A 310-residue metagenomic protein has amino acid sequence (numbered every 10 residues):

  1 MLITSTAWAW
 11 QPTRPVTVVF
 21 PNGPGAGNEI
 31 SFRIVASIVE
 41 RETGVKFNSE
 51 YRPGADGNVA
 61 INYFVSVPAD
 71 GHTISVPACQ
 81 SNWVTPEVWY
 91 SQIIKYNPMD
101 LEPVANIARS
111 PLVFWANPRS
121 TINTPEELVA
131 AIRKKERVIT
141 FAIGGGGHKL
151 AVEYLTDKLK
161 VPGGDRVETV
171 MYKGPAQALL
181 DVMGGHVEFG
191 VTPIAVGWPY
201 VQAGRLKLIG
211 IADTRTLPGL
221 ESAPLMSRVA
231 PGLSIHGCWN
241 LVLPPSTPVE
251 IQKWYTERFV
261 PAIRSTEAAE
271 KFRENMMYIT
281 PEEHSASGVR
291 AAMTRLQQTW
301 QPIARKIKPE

Functional and structural regions predicted by a protein language model:
W10, V39-E42, Y63-T73, E87-Q177 (+3 more regions): Hinge/capping helix and adjacent helix->loop/strand transition within the periplasmic-binding protein
T13-P15, E250-E310: An extracytoplasmic/periplasmic, membrane-proximal ligand-sensing/linker region
T17-V35, P53-D56, A142-H148: Extracytoplasmic "Venus flytrap"
V45, V67-P77, K135-I139, M183-T192 (+2 more regions): Alpha-to-beta junction loops
K46-A55, E102, F141-I143, D165-G174 (+2 more regions): Short beta-strand-to-loop elements that line the ligand-binding cleft of bilobed periplasmic-binding protein-like
R52-A60, S110, E127, T169-L180 (+2 more regions): Short helix-initiation/N-cap motifs at beta->coil->alpha
N58-A69, I132, Y154-K158, A176-V187 (+2 more regions): Short helices/loops that flank or line small-molecule/ion binding pockets
Q80-Q92, K149-V161, E188-S222, Q301: A ligand-binding cleft/hinge motif common to bilobed small-molecule-binding domains
